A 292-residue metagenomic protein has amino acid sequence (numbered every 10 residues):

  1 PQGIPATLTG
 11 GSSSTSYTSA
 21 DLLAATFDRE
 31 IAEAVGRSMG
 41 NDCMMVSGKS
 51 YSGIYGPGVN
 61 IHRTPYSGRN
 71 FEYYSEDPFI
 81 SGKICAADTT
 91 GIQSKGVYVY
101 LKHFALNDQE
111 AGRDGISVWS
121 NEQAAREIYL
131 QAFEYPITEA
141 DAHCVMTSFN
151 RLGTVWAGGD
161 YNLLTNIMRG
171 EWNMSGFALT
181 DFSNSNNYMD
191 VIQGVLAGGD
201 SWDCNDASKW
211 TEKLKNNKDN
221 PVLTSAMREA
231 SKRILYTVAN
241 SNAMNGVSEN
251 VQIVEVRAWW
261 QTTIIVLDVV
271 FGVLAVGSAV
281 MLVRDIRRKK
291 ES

Functional and structural regions predicted by a protein language model:
P1-S292: Glycoside hydrolase catalytic-domain context in secreted enzymes
